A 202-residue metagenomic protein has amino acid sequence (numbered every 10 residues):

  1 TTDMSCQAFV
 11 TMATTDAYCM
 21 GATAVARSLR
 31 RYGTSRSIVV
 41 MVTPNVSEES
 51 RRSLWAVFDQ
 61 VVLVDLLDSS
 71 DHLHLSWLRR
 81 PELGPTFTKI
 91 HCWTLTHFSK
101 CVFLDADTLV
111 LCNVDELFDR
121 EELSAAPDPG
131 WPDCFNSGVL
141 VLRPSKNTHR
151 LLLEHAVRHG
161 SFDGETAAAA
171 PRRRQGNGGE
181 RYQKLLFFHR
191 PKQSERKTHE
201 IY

Functional and structural regions predicted by a protein language model:
T1-D71: N-terminal anchoring/stem segment of glycosyltransferases
Y18-C19, E82-T86: A conditional alpha-helix N-cap/helix-loop micro-motif detector
A22-V25, S53-L54, D115-E116, G138-V139 (+1 more regions): Short coil/turn segments at secondary-structure boundaries
A26, E48-R52, I90, L111-D115 (+2 more regions): Short amphipathic alpha-helical segments and helix-helix/interface helices
S28, F118-E122, R158: Glycine-rich, phosphate-binding/catalytic loops in enzymes
L29, W93, D107, L140 (+2 more regions): A residue-level signal for conserved active-site and pocket-lining positions in enzyme catalytic cores
V62-L75, P85-R150: GT-A fold catalytic core of metal-dependent nucleotide-sugar glycosyltransferases, centered on the diacidic
K146-Y202: Catalytic core and acceptor-binding pocket of nucleotide-sugar-dependent glycosyltransferases
